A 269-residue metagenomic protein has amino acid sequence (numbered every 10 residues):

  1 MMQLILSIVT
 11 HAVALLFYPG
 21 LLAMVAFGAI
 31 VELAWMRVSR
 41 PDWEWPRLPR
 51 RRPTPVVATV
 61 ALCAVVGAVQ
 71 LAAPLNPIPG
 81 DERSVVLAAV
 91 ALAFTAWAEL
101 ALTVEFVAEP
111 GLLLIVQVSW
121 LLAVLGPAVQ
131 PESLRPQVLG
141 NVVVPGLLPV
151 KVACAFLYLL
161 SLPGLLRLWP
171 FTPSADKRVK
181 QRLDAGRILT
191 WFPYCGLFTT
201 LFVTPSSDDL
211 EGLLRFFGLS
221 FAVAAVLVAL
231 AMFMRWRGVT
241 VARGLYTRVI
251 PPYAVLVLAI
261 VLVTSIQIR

Functional and structural regions predicted by a protein language model:
M1-R269: Alpha-helical transmembrane segments of multi-pass membrane proteins predominantly involved in bioenergetics
